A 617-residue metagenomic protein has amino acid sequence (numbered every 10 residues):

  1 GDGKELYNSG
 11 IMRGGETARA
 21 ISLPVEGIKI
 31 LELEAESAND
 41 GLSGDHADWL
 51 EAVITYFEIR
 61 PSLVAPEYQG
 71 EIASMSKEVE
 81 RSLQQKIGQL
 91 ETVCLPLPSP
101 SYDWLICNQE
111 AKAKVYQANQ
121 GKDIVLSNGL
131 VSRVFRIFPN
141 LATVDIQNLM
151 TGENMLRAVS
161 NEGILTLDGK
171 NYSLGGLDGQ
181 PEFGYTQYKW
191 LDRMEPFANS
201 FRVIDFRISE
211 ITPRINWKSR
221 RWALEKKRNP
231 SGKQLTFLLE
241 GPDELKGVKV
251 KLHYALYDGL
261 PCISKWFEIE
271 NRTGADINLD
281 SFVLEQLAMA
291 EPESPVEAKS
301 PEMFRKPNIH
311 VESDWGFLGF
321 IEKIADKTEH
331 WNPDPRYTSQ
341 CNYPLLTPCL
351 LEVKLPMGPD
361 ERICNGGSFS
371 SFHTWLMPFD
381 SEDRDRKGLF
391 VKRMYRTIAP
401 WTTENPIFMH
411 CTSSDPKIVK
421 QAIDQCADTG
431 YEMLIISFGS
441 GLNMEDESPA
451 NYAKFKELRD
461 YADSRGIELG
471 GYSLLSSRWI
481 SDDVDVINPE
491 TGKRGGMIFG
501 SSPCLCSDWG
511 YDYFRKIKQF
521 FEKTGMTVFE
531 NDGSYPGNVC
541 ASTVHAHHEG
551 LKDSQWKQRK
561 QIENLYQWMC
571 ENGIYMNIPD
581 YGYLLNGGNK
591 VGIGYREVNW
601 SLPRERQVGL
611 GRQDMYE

Functional and structural regions predicted by a protein language model:
G1-K77: Gly-Asp-aromatic-enriched flexible segments
I28-S37, L238, C426, T527-N531: Hydrophobic/aromatic beta-strand segments within beta-rich folds
D48, C262-I263, F369: Hydrophobic core residues within well-ordered beta-strands of beta-rich domains
M75-Q117, K122-V125, V131, T143-C349 (+1 more regions): Polysaccharide-binding surfaces and accessory modules of carbohydrate-active proteins
L130, F267, G366, C426 (+3 more regions): Conserved, mostly hydrophobic/aromatic
V203, K226, E361-F379: Short Pro-Gly-centered flexible turn/kink motifs
S370, D383-M433, S437-S440: An acidic-aromatic substrate-binding cleft motif
I435-E617: Aromatic- and carboxylate-enriched substrate-binding clefts and catalytic-loop regions of carbohydrate-active enzymes
